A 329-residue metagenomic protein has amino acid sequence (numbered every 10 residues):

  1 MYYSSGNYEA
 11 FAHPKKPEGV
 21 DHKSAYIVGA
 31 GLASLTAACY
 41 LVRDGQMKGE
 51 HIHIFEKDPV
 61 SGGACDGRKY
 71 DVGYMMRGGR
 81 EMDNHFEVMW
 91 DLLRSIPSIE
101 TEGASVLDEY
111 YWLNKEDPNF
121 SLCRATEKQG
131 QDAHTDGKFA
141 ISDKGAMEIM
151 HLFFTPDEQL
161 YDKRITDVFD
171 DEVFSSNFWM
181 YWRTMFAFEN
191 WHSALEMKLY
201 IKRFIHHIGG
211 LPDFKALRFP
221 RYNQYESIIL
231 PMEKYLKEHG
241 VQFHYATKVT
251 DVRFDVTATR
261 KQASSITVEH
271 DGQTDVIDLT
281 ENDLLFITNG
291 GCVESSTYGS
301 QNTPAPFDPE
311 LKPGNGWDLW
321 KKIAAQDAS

Functional and structural regions predicted by a protein language model:
M1-A25, R43-H51, K69: Extreme N-terminal leader/targeting segments of oxidoreductases
G29-L32: Glycine-rich Rossmann-fold phosphate-binding loop(s) that bind the pyrophosphate of adenine dinucleotide cofactors
A37-E50, Y235, H239: A short, Lys/Arg-enriched amphipathic alpha-helix followed by its capping loop at the start of a domain
D58-E81: Conserved N-terminal glycine-rich FAD pyrophosphate-binding loop of Rossmann-like flavoproteins
E81-H85, F214-K237, F243-A246: Short beta-strand to alpha-helix junction loop
I99-H206, R218-F219: Rossmann-like flavin
Y245-S265, E269-G272: A conserved short coil-to-beta-strand element within the FAD-binding core of flavoproteins
E269-S329: Glycine-rich loop(s) and the adjacent beta-strand/alpha-helix scaffold that form part
